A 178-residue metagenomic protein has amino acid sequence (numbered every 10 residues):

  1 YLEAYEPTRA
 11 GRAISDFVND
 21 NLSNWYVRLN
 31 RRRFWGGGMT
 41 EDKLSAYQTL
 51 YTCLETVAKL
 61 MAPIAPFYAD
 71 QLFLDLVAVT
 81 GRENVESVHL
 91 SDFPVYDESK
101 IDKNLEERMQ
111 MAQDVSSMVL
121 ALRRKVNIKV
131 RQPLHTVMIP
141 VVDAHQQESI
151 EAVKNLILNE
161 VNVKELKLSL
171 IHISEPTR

Functional and structural regions predicted by a protein language model:
Y1-S174, R178: Feature 926 captures the class I aminoacyl-tRNA synthetase adenylation module centered on the KMSKS loop
